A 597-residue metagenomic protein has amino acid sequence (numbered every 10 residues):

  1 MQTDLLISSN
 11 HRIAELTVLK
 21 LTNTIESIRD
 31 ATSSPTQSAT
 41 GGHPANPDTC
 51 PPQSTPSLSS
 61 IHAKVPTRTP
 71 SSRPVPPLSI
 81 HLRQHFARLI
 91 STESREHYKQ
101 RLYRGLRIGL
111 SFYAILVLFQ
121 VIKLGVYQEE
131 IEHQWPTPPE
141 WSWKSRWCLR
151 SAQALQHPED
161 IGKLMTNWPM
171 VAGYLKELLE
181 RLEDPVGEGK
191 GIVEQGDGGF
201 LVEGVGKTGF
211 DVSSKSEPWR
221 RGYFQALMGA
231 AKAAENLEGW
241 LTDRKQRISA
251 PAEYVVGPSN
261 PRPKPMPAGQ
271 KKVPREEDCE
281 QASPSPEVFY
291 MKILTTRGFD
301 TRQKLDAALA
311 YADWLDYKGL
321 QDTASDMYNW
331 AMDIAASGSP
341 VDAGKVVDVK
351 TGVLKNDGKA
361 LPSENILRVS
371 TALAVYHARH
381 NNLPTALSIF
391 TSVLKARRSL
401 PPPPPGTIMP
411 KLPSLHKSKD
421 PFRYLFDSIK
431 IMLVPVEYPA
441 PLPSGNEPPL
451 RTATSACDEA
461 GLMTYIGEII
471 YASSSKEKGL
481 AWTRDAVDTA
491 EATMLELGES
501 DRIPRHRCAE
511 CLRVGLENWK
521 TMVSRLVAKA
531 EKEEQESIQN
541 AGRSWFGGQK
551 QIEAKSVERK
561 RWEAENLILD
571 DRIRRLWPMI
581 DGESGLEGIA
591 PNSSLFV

Functional and structural regions predicted by a protein language model:
M1-L106, V597: N-terminal mitochondrial targeting presequence
P47-E93, F200-E203, L237-R275, P402-G406 (+1 more regions): Fungal intrinsically disordered, low-complexity polar regions
S91-Q134: Single-pass hydrophobic alpha-helical transmembrane segments typical of small organelle membrane proteins
E96, G358-A360, R451-T452: Flexible extramembrane linkers and terminal tails adjacent to transmembrane helices in organellar membrane proteins
G125-S370, Y376-I389, P404, P413: Intrinsically disordered, low-complexity juxtamembrane tails/stalks of eukaryotic membrane proteins
Y311-L315, A374-H377, I408-V597: Fungal C-terminal region signature
V393, S399-P403: KE-rich/KEKE low-complexity, intrinsically disordered/coiled-coil-prone tracts that act as electrostatic scaffolds
